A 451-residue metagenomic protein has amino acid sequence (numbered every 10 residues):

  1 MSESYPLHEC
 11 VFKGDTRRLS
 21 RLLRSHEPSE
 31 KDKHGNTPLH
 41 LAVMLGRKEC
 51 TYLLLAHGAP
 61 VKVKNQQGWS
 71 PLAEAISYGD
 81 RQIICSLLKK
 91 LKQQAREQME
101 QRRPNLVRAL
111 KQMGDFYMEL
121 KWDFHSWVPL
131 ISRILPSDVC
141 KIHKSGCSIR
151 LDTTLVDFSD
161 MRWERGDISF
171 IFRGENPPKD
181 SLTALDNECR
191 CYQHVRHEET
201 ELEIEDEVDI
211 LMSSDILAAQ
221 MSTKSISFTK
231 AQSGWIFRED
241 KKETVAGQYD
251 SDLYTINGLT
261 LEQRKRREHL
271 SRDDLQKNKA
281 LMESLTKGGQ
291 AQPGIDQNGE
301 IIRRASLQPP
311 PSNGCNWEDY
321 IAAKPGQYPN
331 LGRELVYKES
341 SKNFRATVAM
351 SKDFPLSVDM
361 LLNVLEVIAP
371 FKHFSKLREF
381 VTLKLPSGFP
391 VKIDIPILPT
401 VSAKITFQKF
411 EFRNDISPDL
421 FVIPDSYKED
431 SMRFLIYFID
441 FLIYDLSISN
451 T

Functional and structural regions predicted by a protein language model:
S2-L22, T37, L41-C50, A56-H57 (+1 more regions): Extracellular or lumenal secretory-pathway regions
